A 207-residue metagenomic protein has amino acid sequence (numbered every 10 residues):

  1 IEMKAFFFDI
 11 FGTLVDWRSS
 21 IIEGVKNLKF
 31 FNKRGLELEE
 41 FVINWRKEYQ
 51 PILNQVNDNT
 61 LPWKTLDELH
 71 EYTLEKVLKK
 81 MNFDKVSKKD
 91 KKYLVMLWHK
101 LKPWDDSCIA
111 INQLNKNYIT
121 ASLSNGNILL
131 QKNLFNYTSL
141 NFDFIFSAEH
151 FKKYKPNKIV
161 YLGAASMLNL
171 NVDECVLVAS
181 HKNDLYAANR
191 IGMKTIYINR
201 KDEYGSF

Functional and structural regions predicted by a protein language model:
I1-F6, R18, K85, N112 (+1 more regions): Asp-based, Mg2+/Mn2+-dependent phosphohydrolase catalytic module
E2-D105: N-terminal helical cap/lid subdomain that shapes the substrate entry/recognition surface in HAD-like hydrolases
T13, T120, T195: Ser/Thr-centric signal marking residues that sit in or immediately flank functional binding/regulatory motifs
E23, N27, Y72, K76 (+6 more regions): Residue-level signal for well-ordered alpha-helical scaffold segments within enzymatic catalytic domains
F30-R34, K79-F83, A110, I119 (+2 more regions): Residue-level recognition of short, structured coil/turn motifs that connect secondary structure elements
P62-D67, Q113-Y118, D202-E203: Short alpha-helical linear motifs
K89-Y137, I145-A148: Substrate-recognition element of Asp-dependent hydrolases with the DxDx(T/V) motif
